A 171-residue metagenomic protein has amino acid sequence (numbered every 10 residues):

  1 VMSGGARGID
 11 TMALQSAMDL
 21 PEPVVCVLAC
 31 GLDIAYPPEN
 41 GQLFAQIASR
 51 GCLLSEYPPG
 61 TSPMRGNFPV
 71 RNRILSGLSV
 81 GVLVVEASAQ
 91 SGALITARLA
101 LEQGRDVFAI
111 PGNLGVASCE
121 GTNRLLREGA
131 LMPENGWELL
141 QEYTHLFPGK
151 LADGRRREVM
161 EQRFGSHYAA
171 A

Functional and structural regions predicted by a protein language model:
V1-A171: Glycine-biased, small-residue-rich flexible motifs in mid-sequence functional cores and linkers
